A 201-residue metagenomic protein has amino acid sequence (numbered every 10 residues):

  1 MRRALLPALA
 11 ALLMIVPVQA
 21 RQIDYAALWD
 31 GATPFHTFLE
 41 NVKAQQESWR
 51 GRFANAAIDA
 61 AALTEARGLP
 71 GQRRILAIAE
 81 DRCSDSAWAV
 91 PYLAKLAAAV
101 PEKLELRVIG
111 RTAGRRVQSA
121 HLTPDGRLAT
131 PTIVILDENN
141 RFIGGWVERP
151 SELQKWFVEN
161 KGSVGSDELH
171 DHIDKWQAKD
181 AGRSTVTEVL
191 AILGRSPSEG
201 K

Functional and structural regions predicted by a protein language model:
M1-L6: Bacterial N-terminal signal peptides that target proteins for export
P7-V16: Bacterial N-terminal signal peptides
V18-G71, A94-A99, A120-A129, I143-K201: Non-globular targeting/processing and membrane-anchoring segments
L76-D81, E102-V117: Thiol-based oxidoreductase modules, predominantly thioredoxin-like and allied folds used for disulfide exchange
E80-W88: Conserved redox-active cysteine motifs that mediate thiol-disulfide chemistry, especially di-cysteine Cys-X(1-2)-Cys
I109-R115, P124-G126, I133: Charged mid-protein connector segments
T132-F142: A glycine-rich helix N-cap at a beta->alpha junction
